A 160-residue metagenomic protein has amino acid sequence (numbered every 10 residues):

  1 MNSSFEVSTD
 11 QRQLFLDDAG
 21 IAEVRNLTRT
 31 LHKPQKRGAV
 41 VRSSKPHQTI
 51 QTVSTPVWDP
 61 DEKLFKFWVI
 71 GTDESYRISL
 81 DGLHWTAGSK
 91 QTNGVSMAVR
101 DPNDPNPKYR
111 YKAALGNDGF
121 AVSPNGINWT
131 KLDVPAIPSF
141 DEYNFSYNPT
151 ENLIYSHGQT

Functional and structural regions predicted by a protein language model:
M1-T160: Carbohydrate-active catalytic/glycan-binding domains of CAZyme proteins, especially the secreted or lumenal ectodomains
